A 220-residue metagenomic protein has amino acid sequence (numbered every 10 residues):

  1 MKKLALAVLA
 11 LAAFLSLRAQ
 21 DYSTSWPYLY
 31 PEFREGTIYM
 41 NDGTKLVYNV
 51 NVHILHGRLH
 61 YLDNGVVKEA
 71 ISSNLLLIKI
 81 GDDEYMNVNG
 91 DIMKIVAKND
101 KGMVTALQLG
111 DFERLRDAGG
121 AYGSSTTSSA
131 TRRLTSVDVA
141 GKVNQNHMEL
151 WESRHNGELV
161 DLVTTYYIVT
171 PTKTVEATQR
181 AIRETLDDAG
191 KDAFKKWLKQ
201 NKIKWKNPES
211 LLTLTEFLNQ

Functional and structural regions predicted by a protein language model:
M1-S25, L214: Bacterial Sec-dependent N-terminal signal peptides
D21-Y39: Short N-terminal segments immediately surrounding and downstream of signal-peptide cleavage
N41-G43, T172: Glycine-centered tight beta-turn/hairpin loop motif at sheet-sheet or coil-to-beta transitions
N49-A177: Aromatic-patch recognition
L150-T213, Q220: A short, solvent-exposed beta-edge/loop patch
